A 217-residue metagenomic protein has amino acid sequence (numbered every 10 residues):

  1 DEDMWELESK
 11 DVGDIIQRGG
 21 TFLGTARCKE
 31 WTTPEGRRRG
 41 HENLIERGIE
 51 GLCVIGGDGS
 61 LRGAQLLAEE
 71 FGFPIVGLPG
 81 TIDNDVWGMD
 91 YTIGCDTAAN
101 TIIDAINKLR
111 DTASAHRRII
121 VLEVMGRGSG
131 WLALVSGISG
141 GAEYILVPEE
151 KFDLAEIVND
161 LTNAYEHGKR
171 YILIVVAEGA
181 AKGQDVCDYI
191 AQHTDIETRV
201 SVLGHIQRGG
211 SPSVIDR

Functional and structural regions predicted by a protein language model:
D1, R27-C28, G57-G59, L78-N84 (+3 more regions): Short, ordered loop/turn segments at secondary-structure junctions
E2-V54, S60, T92-D104: Glycine-rich oxoanion-binding loops at beta->alpha junctions
I15-R27, G80-D90, A115-R117, G141: Gly-rich Lys/Arg/Thr-decorated short loops/hinges at beta-loop-alpha junctions or inter-strand turns that position
G20-L23, I75-G77, V121, I145 (+1 more regions): Conserved beta-strand scaffold positions in the cores of enzyme catalytic domains, especially in NTP/NDP-utilizing
N43, V54-G56, R62-L66, F71 (+1 more regions): Accessory alpha-helical/coil subdomains and C-terminal extensions that flank or cap enzyme catalytic cores
V86-A99, G210-R217: Short beta-strand elements at the ligand-binding edges of bilobed clamshell
K182, I190-R217: C-terminal non-catalytic interaction/assembly regions of soluble proteins
